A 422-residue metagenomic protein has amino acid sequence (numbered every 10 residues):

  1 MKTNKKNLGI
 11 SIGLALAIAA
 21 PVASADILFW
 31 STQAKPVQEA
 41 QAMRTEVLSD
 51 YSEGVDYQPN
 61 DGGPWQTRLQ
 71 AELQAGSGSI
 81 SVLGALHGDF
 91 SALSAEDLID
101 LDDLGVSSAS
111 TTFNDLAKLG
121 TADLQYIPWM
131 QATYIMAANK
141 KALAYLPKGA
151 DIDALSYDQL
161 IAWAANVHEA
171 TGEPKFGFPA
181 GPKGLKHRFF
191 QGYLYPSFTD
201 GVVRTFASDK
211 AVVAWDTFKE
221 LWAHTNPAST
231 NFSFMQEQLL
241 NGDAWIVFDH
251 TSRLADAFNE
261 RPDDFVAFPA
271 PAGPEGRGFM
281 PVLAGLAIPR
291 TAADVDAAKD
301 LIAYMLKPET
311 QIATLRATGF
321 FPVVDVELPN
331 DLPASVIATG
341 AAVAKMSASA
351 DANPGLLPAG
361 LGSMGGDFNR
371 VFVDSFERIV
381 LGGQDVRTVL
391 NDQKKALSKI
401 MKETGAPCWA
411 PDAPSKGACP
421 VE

Functional and structural regions predicted by a protein language model:
D26-R44, G360-M364: Extracytoplasmic "Venus flytrap"
I27-L28, T45-T112, A144-P147, W245-I246 (+2 more regions): Extracytoplasmic "Venus flytrap"/periplasmic binding protein-like
W30, F189, D216-A297, P420: Extracytoplasmic/periplasmic substrate-binding proteins
T32, A117, A317-R378, A406-E422: Long, aromatic- and glycine/proline-rich binding clefts that accommodate carbohydrate-like moieties
E39, K141-A142, T171, Y304-E327: Periplasmic-binding protein-like
L86-I135, Q159-I161, V266-F268, E422: Hinge/lid segment of periplasmic solute-binding proteins
D123-W129, Y134, D158-V203, K210 (+1 more regions): Extracytoplasmic/periplasmic solute-binding protein
I161-H168, G201-F232, F258: Glycine-centered hinge/linker elements that transmit conformational signals in sensory and ligand-binding systems
